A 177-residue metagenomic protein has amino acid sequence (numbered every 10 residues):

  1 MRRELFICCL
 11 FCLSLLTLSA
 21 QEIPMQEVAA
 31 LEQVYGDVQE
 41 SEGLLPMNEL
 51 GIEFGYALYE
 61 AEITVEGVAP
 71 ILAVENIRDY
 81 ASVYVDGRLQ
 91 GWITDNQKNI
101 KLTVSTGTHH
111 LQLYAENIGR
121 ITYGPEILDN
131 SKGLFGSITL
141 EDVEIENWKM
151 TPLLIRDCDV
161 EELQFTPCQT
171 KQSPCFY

Functional and structural regions predicted by a protein language model:
M1-F6: Bacterial N-terminal signal peptides that target proteins for export
I7-L15: Bacterial N-terminal signal peptides
L18-A20: Boundary at the C-terminal end of the N-terminal hydrophobic targeting segment
E22-M47, T106-Y177: An acidic-aromatic loop/edge-strand motif
Y59-A61, K98-I100: Short strand-edge motifs at loop-to-beta-strand transitions and within beta-strands of extracellular beta-rich domains
A69-Y84, L111, C175-Y177: Aromatic-lined ligand-binding clefts that engage carbohydrates, nucleic acids, or primary amines
Y84-G91: Short strand-turn-strand beta-turns centered on an Asx-Gly dipeptide
